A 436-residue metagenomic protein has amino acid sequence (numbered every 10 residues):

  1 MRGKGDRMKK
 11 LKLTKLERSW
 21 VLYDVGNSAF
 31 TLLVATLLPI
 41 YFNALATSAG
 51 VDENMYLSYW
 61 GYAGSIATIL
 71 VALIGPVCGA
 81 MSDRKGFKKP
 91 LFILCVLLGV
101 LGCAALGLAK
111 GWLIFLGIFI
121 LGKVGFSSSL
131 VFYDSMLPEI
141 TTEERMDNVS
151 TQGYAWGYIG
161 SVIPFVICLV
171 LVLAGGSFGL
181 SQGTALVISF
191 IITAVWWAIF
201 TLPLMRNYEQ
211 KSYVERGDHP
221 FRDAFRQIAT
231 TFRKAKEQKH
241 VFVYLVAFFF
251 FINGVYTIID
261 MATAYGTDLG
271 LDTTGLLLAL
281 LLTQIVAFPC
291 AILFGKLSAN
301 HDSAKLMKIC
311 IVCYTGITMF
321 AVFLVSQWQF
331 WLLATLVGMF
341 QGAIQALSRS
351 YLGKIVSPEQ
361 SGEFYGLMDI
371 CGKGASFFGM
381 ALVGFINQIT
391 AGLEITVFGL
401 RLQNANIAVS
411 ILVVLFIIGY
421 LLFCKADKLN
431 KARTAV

Functional and structural regions predicted by a protein language model:
M8-E17, E209-L245: Juxtamembrane intracellular "pre-TM" segments in multi-pass secondary transporters
K10-T68, H240-A279: Helix-loop boundary and gating motifs at the non-cytosolic
E53-N54, V172-V195, F385-F416: A membrane-interface helix-boundary motif in multi-pass transporters
L73-G86, P289-D302, N387: Helix-to-loop junctions at the C-terminal end of transmembrane segments in multipass secondary transporters
P90-A104, K305-F320: Structural signature of the two symmetry-related core transmembrane helices
G107-I118, V322-A334: Helix-loop junctions at membrane interfaces in 12-TM secondary transporters
S150-V172, D369-M380: Glycine-rich segments within core transmembrane alpha-helices of 12-TM secondary carriers
W196-N207, V409-V436: Multi-pass alpha-helical transporter architecture, strongest for 12-TM Major Facilitator/SLC carriers used
